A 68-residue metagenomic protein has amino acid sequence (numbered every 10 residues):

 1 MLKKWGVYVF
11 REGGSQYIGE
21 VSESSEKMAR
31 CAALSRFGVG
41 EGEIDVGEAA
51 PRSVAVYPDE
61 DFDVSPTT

Functional and structural regions predicted by a protein language model:
M1-Q16: Short aromatic-glycine-(Arg/Gly/Cys) micro-motifs in beta-strand/loop hairpins
G6-Y8, E20, A55: Ordered hydrophobic segments in well-structured contexts
G14-S24: A short, exposed loop/beta-hairpin motif centered on an aromatic-Gly-Thr core
Q16, S35-T68: Short, mixed-charge low-complexity intrinsically disordered segments
E26-K27, R52: Alpha-helical interaction segments
